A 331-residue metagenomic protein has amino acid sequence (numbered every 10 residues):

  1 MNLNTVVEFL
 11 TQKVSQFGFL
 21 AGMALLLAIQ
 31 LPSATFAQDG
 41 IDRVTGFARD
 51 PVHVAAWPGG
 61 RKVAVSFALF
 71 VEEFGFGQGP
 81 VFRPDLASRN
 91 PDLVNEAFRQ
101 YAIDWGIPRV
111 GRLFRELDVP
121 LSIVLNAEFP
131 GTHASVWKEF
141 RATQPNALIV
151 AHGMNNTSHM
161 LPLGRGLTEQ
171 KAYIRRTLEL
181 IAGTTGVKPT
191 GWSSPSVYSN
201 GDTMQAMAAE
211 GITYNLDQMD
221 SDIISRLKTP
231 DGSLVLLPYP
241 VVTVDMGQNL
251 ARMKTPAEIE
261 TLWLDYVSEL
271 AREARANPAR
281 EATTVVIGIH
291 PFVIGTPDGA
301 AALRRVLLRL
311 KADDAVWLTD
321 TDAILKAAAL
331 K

Functional and structural regions predicted by a protein language model:
M1-S15: N-terminal secretory signal peptides that target proteins for export/translocation
L20-P32: Bacterial N-terminal signal peptides
S33-A37: Boundary at the C-terminal end of the N-terminal hydrophobic targeting segment
D39-G59, E179-G183, V187-R280: Active-site-adjacent pocket scaffolds in enzyme catalytic domains
G40-N146, R309, A315: Active-site beta->alpha N-cap acidic-glycine motif
G46-V52, Q144, Y214, M219-D220 (+1 more regions): C-terminal domain-boundary segment and adjacent tail
R89-P91, P108, R115-N200, I224 (+3 more regions): Metal-dependent polysaccharide deacetylase catalytic core of the NodB/CE4 family, i.e., the active-site-bearing domain
I107-G111, A134-W137, I174-L178, M204 (+3 more regions): Generic structural signal for well-ordered alpha-helices, preferentially at hydrophobic/aromatic core positions
